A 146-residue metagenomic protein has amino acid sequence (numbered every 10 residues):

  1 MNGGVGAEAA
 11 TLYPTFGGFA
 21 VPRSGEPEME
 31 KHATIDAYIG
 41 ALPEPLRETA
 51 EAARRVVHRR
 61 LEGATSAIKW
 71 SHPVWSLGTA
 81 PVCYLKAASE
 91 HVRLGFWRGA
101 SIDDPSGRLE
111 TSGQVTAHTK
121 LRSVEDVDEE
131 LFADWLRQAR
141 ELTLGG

Functional and structural regions predicted by a protein language model:
N2-G146: Charge-dense, helix-prone N-terminal extensions
